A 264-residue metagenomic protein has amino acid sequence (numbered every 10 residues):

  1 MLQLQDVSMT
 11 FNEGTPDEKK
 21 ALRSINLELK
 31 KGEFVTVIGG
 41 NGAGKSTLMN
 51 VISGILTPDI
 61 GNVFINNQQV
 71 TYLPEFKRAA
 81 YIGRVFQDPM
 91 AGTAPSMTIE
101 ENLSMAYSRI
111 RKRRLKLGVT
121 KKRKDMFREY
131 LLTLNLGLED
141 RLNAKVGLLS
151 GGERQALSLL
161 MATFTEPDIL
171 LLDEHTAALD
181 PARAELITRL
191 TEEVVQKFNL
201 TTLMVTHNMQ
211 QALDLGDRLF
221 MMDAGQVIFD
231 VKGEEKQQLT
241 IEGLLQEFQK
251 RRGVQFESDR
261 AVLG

Functional and structural regions predicted by a protein language model:
M1, T10-S24, P74: A short, flexible loop at the N-terminus of ABC-type nucleotide-binding domains that lies
I38-G40: The feature captures the beta-strand-to-loop junction immediately N-terminal to the Walker
S53: Helix-to-loop junction immediately C-terminal to a conserved catalytic motif
G61-Q69, F229-V231: Conserved ABC transporter NBD signature motif
Q69-G83, A91, R113-K116, T120 (+1 more regions): ABC ATPase NBD coupling module
A162-T163: ABC ATPase C-loop
T206-H207: H-loop/switch region of ABC-family ATPase nucleotide-binding domains
Q226-R252: Conserved beta-strand-loop-alpha-helix hinge in the C-terminal portion of ABC ATPase nucleotide-binding domains
